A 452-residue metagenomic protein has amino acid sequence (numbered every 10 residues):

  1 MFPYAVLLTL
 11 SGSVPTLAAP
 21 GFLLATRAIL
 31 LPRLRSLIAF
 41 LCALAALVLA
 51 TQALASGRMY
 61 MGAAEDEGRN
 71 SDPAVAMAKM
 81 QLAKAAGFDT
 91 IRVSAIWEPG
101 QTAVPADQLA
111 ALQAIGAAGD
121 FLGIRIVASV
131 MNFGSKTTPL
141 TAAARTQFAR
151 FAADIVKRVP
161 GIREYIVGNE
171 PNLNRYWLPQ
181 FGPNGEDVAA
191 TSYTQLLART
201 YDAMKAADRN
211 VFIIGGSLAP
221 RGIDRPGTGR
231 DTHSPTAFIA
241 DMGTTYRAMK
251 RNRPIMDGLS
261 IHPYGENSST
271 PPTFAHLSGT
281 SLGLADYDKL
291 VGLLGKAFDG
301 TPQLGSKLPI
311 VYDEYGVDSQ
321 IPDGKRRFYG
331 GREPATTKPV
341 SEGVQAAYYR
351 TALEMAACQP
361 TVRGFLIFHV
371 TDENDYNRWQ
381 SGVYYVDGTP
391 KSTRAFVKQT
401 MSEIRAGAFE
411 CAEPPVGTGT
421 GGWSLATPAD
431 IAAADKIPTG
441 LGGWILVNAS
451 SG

Functional and structural regions predicted by a protein language model:
A50-Q52: N-terminal signal peptide c-region/cleavage motif recognized by signal peptidases
A55-D89, S94: Boundary/entry segment of secreted carbohydrate-active catalytic domains
M61-E65, I91-V93, I126-A128, Y165-V167 (+4 more regions): Hydrophobic faces of well-ordered beta-strands that scaffold small-molecule active sites in alpha/beta enzyme cores
A63, I155, Y165, E170 (+5 more regions): Conserved, mostly hydrophobic/aromatic
N70-A83, R145-I155, A237-R247, A346-L353: Short, acidic/polar
A83-G229, E266, E373: Substrate-binding cleft and catalytic face of glycoside hydrolase catalytic domains, especially the flexible beta-alpha
R145, A149, V188-A335, P339: Noncatalytic carbohydrate-binding groove/subsite architecture in carbohydrate-active enzymes
Y176, D323-T351, M355-L441: Aromatic-rich peripheral "rim/lid" segments of glycoside hydrolase catalytic domains that contact and position glycan
